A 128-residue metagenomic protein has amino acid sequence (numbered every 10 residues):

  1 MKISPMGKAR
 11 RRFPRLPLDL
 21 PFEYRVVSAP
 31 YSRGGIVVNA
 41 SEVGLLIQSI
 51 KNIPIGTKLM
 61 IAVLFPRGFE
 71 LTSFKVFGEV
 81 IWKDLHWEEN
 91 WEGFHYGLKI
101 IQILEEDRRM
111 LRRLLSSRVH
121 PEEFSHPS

Functional and structural regions predicted by a protein language model:
M1-A40, Q48, R112-S128: N-terminal helix initiation/capping motif
V27, E42, K83-E88: Short, conserved beta-turn/loop elements at beta-strand boundaries and strand-helix junctions
V37, G78-V80: Conserved hydrophobic positions within beta-strands
R67-K75: Short, Lys/Arg- and Gly-enriched loop/turn segments at beta-strand edges
W87-S128: C-terminal output/interaction extensions
